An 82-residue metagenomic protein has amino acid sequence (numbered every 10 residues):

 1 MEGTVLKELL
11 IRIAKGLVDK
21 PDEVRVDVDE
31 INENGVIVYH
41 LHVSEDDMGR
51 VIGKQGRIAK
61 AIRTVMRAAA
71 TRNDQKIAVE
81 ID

Functional and structural regions predicted by a protein language model:
M1-M48, T64-D82: RNA-contacting regions in translation and RNA-metabolism proteins, encompassing KH/S1 modules where present
M48-R57: Amphipathic, hydrophobic secondary-structure cores in small proteins
K60: Conserved active-site helix of classical SDR/Rossmann-fold NAD(P)-dependent CH-OH oxidoreductases
